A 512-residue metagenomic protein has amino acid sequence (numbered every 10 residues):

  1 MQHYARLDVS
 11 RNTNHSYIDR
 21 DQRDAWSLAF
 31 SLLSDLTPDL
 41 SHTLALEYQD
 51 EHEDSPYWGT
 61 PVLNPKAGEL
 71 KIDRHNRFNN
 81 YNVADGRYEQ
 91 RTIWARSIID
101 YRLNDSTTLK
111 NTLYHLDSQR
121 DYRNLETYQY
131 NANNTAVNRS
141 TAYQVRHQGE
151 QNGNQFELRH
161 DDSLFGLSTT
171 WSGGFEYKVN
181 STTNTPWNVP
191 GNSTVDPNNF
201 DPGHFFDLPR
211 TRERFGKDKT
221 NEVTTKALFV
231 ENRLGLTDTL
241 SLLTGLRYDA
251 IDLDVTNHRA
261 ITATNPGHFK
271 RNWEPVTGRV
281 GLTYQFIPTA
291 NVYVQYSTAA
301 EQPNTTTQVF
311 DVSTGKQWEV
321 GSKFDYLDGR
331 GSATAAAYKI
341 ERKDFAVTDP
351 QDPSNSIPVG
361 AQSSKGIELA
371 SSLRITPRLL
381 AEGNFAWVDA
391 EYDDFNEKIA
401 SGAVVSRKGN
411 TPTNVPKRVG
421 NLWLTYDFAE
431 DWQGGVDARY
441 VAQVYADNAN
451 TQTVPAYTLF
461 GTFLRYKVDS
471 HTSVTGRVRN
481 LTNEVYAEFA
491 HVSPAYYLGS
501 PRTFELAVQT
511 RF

Functional and structural regions predicted by a protein language model:
M1-P56, R87-I98, R102: Transmembrane beta-barrel wall of Gram-negative outer-membrane proteins
Q2-A5, D39-H42, S106-L109, G166 (+8 more regions): Repeated loop/turn-to-beta-strand initiation elements of outer-membrane beta-barrel proteins
L33-T37, G149, S168-S172, E176-N180 (+5 more regions): Structural signature of Gram-negative outer-membrane beta-barrels, strongest in the C-terminal barrel of TonB-dependent
P61-N79, Y130-N138, T185-G216, N257 (+4 more regions): Surface-exposed loop/turn segments flanking beta-strands in extracellular/periplasmic regions
I93-S118, S140-N257, E382: Face-selective signature of the C-terminal outer-membrane beta-barrel domain
I98-Y114, S118-E126, Q285-Y293, S313-N396 (+1 more regions): Membrane-embedded beta-barrel scaffold of Gram-negative outer-membrane proteins
D238-T239, K339, P358-N448, T482-V485 (+1 more regions): Gram-negative outer-membrane beta-barrel transporters
A381, R439-D447, T462-F512: C-terminal beta-signal and adjacent terminal beta-strands/loops of Gram-negative outer-membrane beta-barrel proteins
